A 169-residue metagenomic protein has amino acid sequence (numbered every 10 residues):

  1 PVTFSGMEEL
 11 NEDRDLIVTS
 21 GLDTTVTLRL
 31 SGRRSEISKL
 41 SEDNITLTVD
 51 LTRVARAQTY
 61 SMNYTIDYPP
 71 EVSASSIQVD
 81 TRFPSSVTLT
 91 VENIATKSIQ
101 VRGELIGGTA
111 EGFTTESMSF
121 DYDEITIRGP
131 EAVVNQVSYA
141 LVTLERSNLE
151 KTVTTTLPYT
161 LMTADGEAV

Functional and structural regions predicted by a protein language model:
P1-V169: Interfacial loop/beta elements and low-complexity acidic/Ser/Thr-rich segments of macromolecular assembly/processing
